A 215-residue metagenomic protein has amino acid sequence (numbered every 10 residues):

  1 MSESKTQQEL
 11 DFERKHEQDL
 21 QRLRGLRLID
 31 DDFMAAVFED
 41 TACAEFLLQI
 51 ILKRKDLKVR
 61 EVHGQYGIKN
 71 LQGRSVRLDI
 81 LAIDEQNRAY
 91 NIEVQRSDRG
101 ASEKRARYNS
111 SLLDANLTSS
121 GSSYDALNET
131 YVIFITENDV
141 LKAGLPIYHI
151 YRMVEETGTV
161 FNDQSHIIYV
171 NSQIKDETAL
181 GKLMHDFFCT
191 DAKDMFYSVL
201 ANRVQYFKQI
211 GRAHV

Functional and structural regions predicted by a protein language model:
M1-H214: Elongated, amphipathic alpha-helical interaction scaffolds
